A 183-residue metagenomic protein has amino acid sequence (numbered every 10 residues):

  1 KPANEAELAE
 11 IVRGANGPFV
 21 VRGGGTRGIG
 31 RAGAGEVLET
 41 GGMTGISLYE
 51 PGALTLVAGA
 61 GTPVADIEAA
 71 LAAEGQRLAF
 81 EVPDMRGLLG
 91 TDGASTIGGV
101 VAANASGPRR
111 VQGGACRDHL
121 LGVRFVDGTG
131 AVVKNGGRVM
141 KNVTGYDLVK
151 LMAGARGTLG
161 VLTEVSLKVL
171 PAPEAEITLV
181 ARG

Functional and structural regions predicted by a protein language model:
K1-M85: Glycine-rich N-terminal segment of FAD-binding domains in flavoprotein oxidoreductases, spanning the beta-loop-helix
E81, G90-G183: FAD-binding subdomain of flavoenzyme oxidoreductases
